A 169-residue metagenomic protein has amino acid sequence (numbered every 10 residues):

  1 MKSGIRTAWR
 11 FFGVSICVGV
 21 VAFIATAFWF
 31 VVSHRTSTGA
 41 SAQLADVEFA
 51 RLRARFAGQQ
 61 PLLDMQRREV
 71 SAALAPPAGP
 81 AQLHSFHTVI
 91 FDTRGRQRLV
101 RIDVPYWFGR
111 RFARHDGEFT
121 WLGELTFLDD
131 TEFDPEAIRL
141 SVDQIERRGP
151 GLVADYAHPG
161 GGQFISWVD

Functional and structural regions predicted by a protein language model:
M1-A8: N-terminal Lys/Arg-rich, disordered targeting/topogenic segments
R10-W29: Hydrophobic membrane-insertion alpha-helices, especially the h-region of bacterial N-terminal signal peptides
I24-A40: Hydrophobic single-pass membrane-insertion segments
T38-A137, E146-L152, G161: Extracytoplasmic beta-rich ectodomain segments of secreted or membrane-anchored proteins
T88, A154-Y156, S166: Generic structural hydrophobic/aromatic packing signal, biased to beta-strands
F91, V168-D169: Surface loops and adjacent helix of pleckstrin homology
V142, A157-G160: Short, Lys/Arg-rich, disordered C-terminal segments of secreted/exported proteins that correspond to mature bioactive
G161-V168: Short, low-complexity, Pro/Ser/Thr/Gly-rich segments in the mature regions of secreted, periplasmic
